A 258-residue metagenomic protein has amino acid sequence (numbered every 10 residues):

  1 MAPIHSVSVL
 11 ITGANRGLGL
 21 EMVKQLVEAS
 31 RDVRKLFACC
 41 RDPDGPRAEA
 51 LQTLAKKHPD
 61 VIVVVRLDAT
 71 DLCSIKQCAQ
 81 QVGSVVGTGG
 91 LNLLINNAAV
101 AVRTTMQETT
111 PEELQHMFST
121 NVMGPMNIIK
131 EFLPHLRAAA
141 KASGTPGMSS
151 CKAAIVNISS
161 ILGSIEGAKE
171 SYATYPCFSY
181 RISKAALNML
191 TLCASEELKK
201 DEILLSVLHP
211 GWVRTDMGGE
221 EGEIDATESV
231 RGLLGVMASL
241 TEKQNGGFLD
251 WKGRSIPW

Functional and structural regions predicted by a protein language model:
T12, G89-A99, N121, N157-S159 (+1 more regions): Rossmann-fold scaffold of SDR-type NAD(P)-dependent oxidoreductases
N15, G19-K24: N-terminal Rossmann NAD(P)H-binding glycine-rich loop of SDR-like oxidoreductase domains
V27-E49: Conserved glycine-rich Rossmann-like NAD(P)H-binding loop of the short-chain dehydrogenase/reductase
A55-C73: Rossmann-fold cofactor-recognition segment
A69-T88: Conserved Rossmann-fold cofactor-binding substructure of NAD(P)-dependent oxidoreductases
S74-Q77, G124-E131: Conserved mid-core alpha-helix of short-chain dehydrogenase/reductase
V100, T105-F118, M123, L133-K199: Catalytic loop of short-chain dehydrogenase/reductase
K200, V207-P210, T215, G219-W258: C-terminal helical subdomain
